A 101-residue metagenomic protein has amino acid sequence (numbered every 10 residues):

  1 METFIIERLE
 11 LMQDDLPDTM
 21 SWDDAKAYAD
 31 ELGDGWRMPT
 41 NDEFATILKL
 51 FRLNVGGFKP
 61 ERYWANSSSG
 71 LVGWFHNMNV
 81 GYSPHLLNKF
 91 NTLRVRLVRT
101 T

Functional and structural regions predicted by a protein language model:
M1-W36, V72-F75, K89-V98: Extracellular adhesion/carbohydrate-recognition regions
N41-T101: C-terminal, surface-exposed recognition/capping segments
